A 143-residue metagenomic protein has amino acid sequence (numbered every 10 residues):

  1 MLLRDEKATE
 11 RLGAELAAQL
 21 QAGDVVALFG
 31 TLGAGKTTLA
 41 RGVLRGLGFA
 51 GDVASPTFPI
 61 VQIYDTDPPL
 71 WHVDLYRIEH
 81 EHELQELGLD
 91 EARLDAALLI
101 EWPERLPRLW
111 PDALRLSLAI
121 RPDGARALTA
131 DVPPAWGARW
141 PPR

Functional and structural regions predicted by a protein language model:
M1-E15: N-terminal pre-Walker A segment at the start of P-loop NTPase domains
A17-G23: Phosphate-binding P-loop
V25-A27: Short hydrophobic/aromatic beta-strand immediately N-terminal to the Walker A/P-loop
F29-T31: P-loop (Walker A) phosphate-binding loop of NTP-binding proteins
K36: Conserved lysine of the Walker
D52, T57, I63-E104: Conserved nucleotide-sensing/catalytic segment adjacent to the nucleotide-binding pocket in NTP-handling enzymes
L84, D90-R143: Short phosphate-coordinating micro-motif centered on Lys-Gly-acidic
